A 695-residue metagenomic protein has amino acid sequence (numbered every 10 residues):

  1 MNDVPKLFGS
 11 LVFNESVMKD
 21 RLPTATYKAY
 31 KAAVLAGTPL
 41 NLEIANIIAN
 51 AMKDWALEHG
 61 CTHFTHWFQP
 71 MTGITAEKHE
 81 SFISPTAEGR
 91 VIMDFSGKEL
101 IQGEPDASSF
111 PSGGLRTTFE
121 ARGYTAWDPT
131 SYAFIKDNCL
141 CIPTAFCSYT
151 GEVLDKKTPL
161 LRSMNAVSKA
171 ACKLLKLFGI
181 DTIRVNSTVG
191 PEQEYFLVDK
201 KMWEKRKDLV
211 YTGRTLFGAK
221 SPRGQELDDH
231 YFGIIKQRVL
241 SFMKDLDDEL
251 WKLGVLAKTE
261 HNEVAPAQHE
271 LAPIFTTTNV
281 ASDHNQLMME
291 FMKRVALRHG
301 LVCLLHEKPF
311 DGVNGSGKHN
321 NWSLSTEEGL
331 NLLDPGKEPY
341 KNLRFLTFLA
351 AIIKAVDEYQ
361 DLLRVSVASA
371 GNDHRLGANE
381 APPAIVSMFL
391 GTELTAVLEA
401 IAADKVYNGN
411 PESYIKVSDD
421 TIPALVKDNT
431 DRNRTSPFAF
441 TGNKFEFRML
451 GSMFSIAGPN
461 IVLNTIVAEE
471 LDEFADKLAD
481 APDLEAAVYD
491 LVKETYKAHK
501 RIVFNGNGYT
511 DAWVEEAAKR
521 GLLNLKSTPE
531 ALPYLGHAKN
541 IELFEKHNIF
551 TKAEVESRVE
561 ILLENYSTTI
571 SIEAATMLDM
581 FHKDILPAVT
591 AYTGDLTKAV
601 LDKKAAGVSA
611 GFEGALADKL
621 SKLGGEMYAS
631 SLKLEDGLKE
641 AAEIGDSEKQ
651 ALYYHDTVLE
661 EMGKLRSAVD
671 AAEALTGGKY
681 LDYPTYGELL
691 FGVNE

Functional and structural regions predicted by a protein language model:
M1, K6-S16, N165, K169 (+2 more regions): Flexible inter-domain linker/hinge segments
M1-N14, A33-L35, P222-Y231: Gly-rich Lys/Arg/Thr-decorated short loops/hinges at beta-loop-alpha junctions or inter-strand turns that position
L7-E120: Active-site core of metal-dependent hydrolases
I44-I48, F68-P70, K98-E99, F146 (+4 more regions): Active-site-proximal loop/turn and secondary-structure-junction residues that shape catalytic pockets, frequently
G73-G89, S108, R206, G213-T215 (+4 more regions): Short linear, low-complexity motifs centered on an aromatic residue
A121-L305, N314-G317, L324-L563: Glycine-rich, acidic/polar active-site loops that bind/position phosphate-bearing ligands
V210, N285, E307-K308, D334-E338 (+5 more regions): Composition- and surface-driven signal marking solvent-exposed, interaction-prone regions in large proteins
T495-E695: C-terminal amphipathic alpha-helical interaction region
